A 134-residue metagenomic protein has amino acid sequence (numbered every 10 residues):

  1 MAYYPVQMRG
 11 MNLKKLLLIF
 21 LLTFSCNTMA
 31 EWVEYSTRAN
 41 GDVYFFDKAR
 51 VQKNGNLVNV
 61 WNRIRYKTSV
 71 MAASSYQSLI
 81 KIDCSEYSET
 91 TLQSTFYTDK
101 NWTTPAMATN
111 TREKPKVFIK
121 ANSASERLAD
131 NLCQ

Functional and structural regions predicted by a protein language model:
M1-Y4, F20, A30: Short, solvent-exposed linear motifs at loop/edge-of-secondary-structure regions
A2-L16: Positively charged n-region of N-terminal signal peptides that target proteins for export
L16-F24: Sec-dependent N-terminal signal peptides
T28-S78, D83-Q134: N-terminal secretory-pathway/extracellular module detecting exported/lumenal segments and adjacent signal-anchor/first
